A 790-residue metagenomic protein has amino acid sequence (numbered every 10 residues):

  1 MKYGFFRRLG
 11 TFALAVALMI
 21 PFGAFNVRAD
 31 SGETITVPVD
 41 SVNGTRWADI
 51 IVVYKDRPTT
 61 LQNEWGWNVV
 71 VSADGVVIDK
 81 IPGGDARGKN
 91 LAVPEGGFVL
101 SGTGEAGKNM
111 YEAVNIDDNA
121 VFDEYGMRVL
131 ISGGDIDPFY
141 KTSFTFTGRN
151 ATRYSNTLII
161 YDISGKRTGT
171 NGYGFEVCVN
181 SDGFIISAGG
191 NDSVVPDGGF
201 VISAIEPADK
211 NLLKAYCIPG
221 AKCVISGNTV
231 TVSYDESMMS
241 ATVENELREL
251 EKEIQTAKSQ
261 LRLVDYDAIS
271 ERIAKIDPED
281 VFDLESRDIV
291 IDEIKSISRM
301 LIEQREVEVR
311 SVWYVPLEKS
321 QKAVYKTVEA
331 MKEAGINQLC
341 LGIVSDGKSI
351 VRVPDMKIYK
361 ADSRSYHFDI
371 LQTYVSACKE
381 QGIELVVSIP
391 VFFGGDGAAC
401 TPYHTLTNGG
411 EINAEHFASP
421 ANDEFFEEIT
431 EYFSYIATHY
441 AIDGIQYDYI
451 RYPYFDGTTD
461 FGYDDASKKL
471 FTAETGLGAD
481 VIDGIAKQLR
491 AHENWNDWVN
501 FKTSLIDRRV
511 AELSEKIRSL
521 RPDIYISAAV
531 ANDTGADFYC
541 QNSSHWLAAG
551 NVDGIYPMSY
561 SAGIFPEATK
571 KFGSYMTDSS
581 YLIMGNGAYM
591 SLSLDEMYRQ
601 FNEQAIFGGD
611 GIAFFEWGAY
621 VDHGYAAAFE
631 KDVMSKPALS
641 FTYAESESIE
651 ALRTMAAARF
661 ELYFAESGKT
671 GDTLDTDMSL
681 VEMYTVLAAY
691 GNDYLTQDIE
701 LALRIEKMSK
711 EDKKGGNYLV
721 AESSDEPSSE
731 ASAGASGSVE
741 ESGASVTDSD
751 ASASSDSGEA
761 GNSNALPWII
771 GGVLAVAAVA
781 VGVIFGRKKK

Functional and structural regions predicted by a protein language model:
I20-G32, S754-S763, V783-R787: Sec-dependent signal peptide cleavage junction
V307-W313, K319, V375, L385-Y440: Active-site-adjacent "subsite" loops/lids of carbohydrate-active enzymes
A323-S349, H439-D443, N551-I555, F607 (+1 more regions): Catalytic domains of carbohydrate-active enzymes, especially glycoside hydrolases
T327, S345-F393, F501-L520: Aromatic-lined substrate-binding rim segments of carbohydrate-active enzymes
G410-H545, A549: Polysaccharide-binding and catalytic clefts of secreted carbohydrate-active enzymes
N551-T569, S580-L719: Substrate-binding cleft of secreted/luminal carbohydrate-active enzymes
Y718-S763: C-terminal low-complexity, Ser/Thr- and acidic/Pro-rich disordered "stalk" regions positioned immediately N-terminal
G772, V776-K790: C-terminal membrane-anchoring or membrane-association module
